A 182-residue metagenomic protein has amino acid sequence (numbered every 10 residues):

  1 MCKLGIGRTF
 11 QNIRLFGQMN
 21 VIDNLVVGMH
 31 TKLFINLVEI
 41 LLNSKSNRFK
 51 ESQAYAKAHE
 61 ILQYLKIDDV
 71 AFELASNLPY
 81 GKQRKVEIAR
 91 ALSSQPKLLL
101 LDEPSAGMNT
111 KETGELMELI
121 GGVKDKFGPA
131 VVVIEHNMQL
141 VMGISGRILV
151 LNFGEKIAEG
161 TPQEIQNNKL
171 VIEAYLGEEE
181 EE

Functional and structural regions predicted by a protein language model:
M1-E182: Glycine-rich phosphate-binding loops of nucleotide-dependent enzymes
